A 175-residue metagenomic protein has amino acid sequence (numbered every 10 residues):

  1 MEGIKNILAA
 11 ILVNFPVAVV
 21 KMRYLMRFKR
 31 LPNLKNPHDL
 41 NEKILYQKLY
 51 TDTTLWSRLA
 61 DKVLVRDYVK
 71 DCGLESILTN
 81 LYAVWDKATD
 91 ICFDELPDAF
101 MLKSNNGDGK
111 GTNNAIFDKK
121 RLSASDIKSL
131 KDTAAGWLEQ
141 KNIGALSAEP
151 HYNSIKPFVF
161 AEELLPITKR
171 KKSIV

Functional and structural regions predicted by a protein language model:
E2-W137: Conserved N-proximal alpha/beta basic substrate-recognition cap immediately N-terminal to, or forming the N-lobe
L96, L122-V175: Phosphate-binding site of ATP-dependent enzymes
